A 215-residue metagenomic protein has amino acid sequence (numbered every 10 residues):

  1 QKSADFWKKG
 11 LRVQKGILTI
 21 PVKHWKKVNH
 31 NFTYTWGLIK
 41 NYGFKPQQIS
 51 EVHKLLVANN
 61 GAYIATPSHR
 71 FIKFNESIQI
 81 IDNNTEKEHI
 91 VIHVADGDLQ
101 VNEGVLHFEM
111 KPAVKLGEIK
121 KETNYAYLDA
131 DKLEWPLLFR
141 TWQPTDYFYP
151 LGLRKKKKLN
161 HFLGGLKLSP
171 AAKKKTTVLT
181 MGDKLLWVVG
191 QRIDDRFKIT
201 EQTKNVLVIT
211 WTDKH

Functional and structural regions predicted by a protein language model:
K2-H215: AMP-forming adenylation/ATP pyrophosphatase catalytic core
